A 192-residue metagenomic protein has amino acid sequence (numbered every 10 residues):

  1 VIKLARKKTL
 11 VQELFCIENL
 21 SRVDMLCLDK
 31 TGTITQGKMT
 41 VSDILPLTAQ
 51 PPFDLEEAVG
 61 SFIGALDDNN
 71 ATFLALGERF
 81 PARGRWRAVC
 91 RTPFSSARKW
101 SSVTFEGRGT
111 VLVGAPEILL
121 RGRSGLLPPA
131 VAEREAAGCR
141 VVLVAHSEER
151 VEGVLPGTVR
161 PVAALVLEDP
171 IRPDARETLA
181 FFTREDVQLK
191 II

Functional and structural regions predicted by a protein language model:
V1-F15, K38-V41: Juxtamembrane helix-loop transition segments at the membrane interface in multi-pass membrane proteins
C16-P161, L167, A180-I191: Cytosolic catalytic regions of ATP/NTP-dependent phosphoryl-transfer enzymes
I171-A180: The conserved cystathionine-beta-synthase
